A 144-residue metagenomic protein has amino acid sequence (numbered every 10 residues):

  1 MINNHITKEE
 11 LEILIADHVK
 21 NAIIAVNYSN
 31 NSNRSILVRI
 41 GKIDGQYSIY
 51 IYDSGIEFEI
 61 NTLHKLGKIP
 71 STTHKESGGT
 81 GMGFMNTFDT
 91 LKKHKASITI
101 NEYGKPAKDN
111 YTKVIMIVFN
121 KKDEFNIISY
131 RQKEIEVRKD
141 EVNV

Functional and structural regions predicted by a protein language model:
K8-N31: Conserved ATP-binding N-box helix of the HATPase_c
N33-G45: Short beta-strand/loop element within the Bergerat-fold HATPase_c
G45-I49, T112: Short beta-strand element(s) in the Bergerat
D53: Acidic ATP/Mg2+-coordinating residue in the GHKL
F58-P70: Short conserved segment of the HATPase_c
P70-G79: Glycine-rich ATP-lid/hinge loop adjacent to the conserved G-boxes
T73, M85, D89-V144: Flexible, glycine-/charge-rich segments associated with ATP-binding catalytic modules
